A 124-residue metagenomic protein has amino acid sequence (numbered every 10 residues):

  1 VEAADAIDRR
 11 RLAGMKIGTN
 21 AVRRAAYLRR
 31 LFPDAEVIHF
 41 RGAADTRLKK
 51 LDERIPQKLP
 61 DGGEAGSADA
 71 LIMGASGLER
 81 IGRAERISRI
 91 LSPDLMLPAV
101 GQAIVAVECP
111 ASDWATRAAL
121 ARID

Functional and structural regions predicted by a protein language model:
V1-A35: A conserved helix-loop-strand patch within extracytoplasmic ligand-binding domains of the periplasmic binding
R30, D34-D124: Small-molecule-sensing regulatory modules
